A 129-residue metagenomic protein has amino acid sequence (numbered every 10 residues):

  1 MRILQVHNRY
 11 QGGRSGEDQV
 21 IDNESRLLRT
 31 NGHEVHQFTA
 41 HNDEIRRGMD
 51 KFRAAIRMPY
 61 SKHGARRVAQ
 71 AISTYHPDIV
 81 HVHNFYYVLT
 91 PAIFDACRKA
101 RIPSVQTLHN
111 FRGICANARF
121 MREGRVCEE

Functional and structural regions predicted by a protein language model:
M1-H41, S73-Y75, I93-P103: N-terminal subdomain of nucleotide-sugar transferases
Q5, A71-L89, P103-H109: Short N-terminal targeting/anchoring amphipathic segment
G13, T90, I114-C115: Glycine/Thr-rich phosphate-binding loops of Rossmann-like dinucleotide-binding domains
G13-E17, S61, Y86: Aromatic-acidic/polar surface patches that form glycan- and anion
I21, G64, L89-T90: Amphipathic coiled-coil/heptad-repeat helices and related helical stalk/stem segments that mediate oligomerization
L28, Y87, G113: Alpha-helical and His/Cys-centered functional microenvironments
A40-Q70, Y75, V82-N84: A short, charged, and often flexible helix/loop element on the N-terminal side of the glycosyltransferase catalytic
E44-K51, L108-E129: Acceptor-binding helix/loop patch of EC 2.4 sugar-transfer enzymes, predominantly nucleotide-sugar-dependent
